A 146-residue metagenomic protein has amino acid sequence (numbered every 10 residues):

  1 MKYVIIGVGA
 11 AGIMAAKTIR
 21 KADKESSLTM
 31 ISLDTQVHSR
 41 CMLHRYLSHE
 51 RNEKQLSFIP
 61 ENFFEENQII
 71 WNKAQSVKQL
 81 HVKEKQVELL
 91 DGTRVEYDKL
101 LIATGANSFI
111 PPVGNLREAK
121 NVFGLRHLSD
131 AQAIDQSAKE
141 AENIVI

Functional and structural regions predicted by a protein language model:
M1-I70: Beta1-alpha1 glycine-rich phosphate/pyrophosphate-binding loop at the start of Rossmann-like nucleotide-binding domains
V4, E61, E65-V145: FAD-binding core/adjacent interface of flavoenzyme oxidoreductases
S27, R40, P112-V113, I146: Short linear functional motifs in flexible/disordered or boundary regions
